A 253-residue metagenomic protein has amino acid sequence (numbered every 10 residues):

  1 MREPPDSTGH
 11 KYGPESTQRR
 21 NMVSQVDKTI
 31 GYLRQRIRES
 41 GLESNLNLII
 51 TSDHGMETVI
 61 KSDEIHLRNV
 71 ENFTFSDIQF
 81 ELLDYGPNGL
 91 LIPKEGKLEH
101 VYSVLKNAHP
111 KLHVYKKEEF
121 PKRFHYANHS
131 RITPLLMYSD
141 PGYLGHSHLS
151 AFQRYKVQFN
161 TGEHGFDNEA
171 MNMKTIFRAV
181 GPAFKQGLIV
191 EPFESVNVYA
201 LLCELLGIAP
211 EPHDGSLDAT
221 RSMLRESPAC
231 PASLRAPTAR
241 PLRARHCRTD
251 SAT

Functional and structural regions predicted by a protein language model:
M1-K28, Y32, E64, N72 (+1 more regions): Active-site His/acidic residue clusters
P5, H54-M56, A183: Catalytic metal-binding/acid-base residues of hydrolase active sites
S7-H10, E57-I60, G145-S147: Short catalytic/ligand-binding loop motif for oxyanion handling, primarily in non-cytosolic enzymes, centered on
S7-K11, H54, F159-D167: Histidine-centered active-site/metal-ligand motif
Q25-L67: Metal-dependent active-site segment of extracytoplasmic phospho-/sulfohydrolases and closely related
I78-I189, F193-L201: Active-site neighborhoods of enzymes that stabilize oxyanions during catalysis
S103-A108, V114-I132, I208-P241: Polar, surface-exposed loop/tail segments that function as active-site lids or cofactor/substrate-recognition elements
R235-P241, R245-T253: Phosphate/adenylate-binding glycine loop and adjacent helical scaffold
